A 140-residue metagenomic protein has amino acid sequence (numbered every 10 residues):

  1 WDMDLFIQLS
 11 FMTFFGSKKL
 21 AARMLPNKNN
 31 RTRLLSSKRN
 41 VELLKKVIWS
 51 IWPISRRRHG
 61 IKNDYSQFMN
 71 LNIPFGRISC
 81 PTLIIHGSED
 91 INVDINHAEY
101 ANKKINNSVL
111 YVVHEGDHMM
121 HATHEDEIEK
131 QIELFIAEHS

Functional and structural regions predicted by a protein language model:
W1-P74: Alpha/beta-hydrolase
N70-S79, I95: The feature captures the conserved acid-bearing segment of alpha/beta-hydrolase catalytic domains
I78, I84-H86, D90: Short beta-strand/loop motif that positions the catalytic acidic residue of the alpha/beta-hydrolase fold
S79-C80, N107: Active-site acidic short loop of glycosyltransferases
H86, H97, H118: Histidine-centered active-site/metal-ligand motif
I91-H97: Conserved alpha/beta-hydrolase "acid-adjacent" motif
S108-S140: Catalytic active-site module of serine/aspartate enzymes centered on a nucleophile-bearing elbow/loop
